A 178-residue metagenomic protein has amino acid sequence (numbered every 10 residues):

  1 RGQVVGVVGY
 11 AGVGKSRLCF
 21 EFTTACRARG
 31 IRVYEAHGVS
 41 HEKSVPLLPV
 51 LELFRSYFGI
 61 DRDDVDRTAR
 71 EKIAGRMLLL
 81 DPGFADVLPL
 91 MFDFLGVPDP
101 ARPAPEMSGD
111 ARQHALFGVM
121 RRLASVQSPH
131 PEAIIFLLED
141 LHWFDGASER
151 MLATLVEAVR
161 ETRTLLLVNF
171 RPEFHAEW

Functional and structural regions predicted by a protein language model:
R1-W178: Key residue(s) within conserved catalytic/signature motifs
